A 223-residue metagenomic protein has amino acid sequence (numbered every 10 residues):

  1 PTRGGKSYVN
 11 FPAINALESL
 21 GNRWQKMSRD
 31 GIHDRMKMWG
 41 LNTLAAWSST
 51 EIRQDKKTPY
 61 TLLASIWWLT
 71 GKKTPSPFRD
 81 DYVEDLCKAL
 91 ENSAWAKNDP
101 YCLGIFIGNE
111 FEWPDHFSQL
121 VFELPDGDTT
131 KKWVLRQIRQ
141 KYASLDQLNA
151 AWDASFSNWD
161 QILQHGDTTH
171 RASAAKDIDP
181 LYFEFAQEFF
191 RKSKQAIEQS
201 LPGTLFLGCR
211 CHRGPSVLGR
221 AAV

Functional and structural regions predicted by a protein language model:
P1, N10-E18, D99-A222: Polysaccharide-binding and catalytic clefts of secreted carbohydrate-active enzymes
P1-D55, A64, L69-Y101, R171-A172 (+2 more regions): Active-site-adjacent substrate/metal-binding segments within catalytic domains of carbohydrate-active enzymes
W47-S49, L63-W67, I107-E110, C209-C211: Active-site-proximal beta-strand/loop segments in catalytic clefts of secreted hydrolases
T50-T58, G219-V223: Short loop/helix-cap segments at secondary-structure boundaries that form the rim of catalytic
K57-P59, T204-L205: Proline-centered loop/turn at the N-terminus of a beta-strand
T58-L62, L120-E123: Short secondary-structure boundary/capping segments
